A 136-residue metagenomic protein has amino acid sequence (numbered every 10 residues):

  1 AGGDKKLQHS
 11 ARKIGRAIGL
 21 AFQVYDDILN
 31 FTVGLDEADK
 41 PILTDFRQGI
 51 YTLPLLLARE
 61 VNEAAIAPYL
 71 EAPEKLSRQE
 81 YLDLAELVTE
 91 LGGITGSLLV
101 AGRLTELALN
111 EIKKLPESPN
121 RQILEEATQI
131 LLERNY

Functional and structural regions predicted by a protein language model:
A1-Y136: All-alpha prenyltransferase/terpene-synthase fold signal
